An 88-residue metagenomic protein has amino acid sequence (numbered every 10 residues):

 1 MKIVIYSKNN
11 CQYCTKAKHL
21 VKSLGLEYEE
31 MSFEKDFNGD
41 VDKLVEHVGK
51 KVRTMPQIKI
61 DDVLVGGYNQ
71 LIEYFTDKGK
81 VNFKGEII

Functional and structural regions predicted by a protein language model:
M1-M31: Local sequence-structure signature of Cys/Sec-based thiol-disulfide redox active-site neighborhoods
K2-V4, K22, N38, K51 (+1 more regions): Preference for well-ordered, secondary-structure-rich cores of eukaryotic proteins
N10, F33-E34, V63-L64: Short beta->alpha junction loops/turns
Q12, G39, G66: Short alpha-helical
T15, H19, D42, N69 (+1 more regions): Alpha-helical elements of the RecA-like P-loop NTPase motor core of helicases
F33-V52: Thioredoxin-like thiol-disulfide oxidoreductase module
V48-K59, Y68-N69: Structural micro-motif
I60-I88: Non-catalytic, surface beta->alpha helical segment in thiol-disulfide oxidoreductase systems
